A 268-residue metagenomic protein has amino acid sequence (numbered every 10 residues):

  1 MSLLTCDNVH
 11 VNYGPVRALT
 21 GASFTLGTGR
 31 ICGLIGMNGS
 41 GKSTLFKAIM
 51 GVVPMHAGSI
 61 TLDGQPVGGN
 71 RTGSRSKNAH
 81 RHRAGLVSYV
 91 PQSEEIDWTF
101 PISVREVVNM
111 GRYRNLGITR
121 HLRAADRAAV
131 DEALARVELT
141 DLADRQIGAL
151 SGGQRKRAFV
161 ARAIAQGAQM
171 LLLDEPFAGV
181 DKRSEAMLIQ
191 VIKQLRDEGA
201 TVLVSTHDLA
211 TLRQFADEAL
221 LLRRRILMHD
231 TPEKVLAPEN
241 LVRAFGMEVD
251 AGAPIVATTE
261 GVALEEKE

Functional and structural regions predicted by a protein language model:
M50: Helix-to-loop junction immediately C-terminal to a conserved catalytic motif
G58-V87: Conserved ABC transporter NBD signature motif
N109, A124-L142: Conserved ABC ATPase "signature" region
Q146-L150, Q154: Conserved ABC ATPase signature
L171-D174: Catalytic Walker B motif of ABC-type/P-loop ATPase nucleotide-binding domains
A219-P232: H-loop (His-switch) and adjacent beta-strand-loop-beta switch element of ABC-type ATPase nucleotide-binding domains
E233-E268: ABC ATPase nucleotide-binding domains
